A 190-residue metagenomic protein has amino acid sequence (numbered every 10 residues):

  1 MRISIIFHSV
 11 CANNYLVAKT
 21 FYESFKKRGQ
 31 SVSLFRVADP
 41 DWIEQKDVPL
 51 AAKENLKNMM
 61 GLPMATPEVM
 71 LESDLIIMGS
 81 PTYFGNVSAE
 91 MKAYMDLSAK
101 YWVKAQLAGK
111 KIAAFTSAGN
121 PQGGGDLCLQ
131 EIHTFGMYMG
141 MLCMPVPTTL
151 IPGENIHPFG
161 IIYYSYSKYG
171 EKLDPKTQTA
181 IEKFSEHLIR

Functional and structural regions predicted by a protein language model:
M1-K104, I151-R190: N-terminal beta1-alpha1-beta2 submodule of the flavodoxin-like/Rossmannoid cofactor-binding fold
A108-E154: Short, glycine-/small-residue-rich phosphate/pyrophosphate-handling segment
